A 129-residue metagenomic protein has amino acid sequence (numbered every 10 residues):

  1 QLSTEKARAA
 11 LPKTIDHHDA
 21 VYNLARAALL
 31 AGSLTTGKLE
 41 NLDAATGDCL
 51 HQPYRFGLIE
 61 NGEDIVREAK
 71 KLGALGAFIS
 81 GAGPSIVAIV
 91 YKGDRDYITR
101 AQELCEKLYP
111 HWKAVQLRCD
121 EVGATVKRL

Functional and structural regions predicted by a protein language model:
Q1-S33: Anionic-ligand binding region
L24, A28, L34-L129: Glycine-rich, charge-dense phosphate/pyrophosphate-binding loop(s) and the adjacent flexible "lid"/catalytic subdomain
